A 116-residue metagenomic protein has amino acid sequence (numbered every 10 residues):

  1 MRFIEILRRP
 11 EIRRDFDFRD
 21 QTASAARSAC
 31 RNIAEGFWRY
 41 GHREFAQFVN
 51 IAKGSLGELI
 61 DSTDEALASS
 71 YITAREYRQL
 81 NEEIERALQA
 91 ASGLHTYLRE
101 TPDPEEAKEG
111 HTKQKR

Functional and structural regions predicted by a protein language model:
M1-R116: Amphipathic alpha-helical assembly/interaction segments
